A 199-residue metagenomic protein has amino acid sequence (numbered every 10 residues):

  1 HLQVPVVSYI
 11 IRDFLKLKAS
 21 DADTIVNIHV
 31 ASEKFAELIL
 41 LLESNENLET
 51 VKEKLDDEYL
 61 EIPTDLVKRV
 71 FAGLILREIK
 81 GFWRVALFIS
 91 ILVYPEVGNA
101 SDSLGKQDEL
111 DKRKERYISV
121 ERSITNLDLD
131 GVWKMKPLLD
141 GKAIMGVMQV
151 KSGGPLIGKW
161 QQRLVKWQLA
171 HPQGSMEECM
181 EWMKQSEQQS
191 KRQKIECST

Functional and structural regions predicted by a protein language model:
H1-T199: C-terminal subdomains that position terminal phosphate/3'-OH groups for nucleotidyl transfer/ligation, primarily on
